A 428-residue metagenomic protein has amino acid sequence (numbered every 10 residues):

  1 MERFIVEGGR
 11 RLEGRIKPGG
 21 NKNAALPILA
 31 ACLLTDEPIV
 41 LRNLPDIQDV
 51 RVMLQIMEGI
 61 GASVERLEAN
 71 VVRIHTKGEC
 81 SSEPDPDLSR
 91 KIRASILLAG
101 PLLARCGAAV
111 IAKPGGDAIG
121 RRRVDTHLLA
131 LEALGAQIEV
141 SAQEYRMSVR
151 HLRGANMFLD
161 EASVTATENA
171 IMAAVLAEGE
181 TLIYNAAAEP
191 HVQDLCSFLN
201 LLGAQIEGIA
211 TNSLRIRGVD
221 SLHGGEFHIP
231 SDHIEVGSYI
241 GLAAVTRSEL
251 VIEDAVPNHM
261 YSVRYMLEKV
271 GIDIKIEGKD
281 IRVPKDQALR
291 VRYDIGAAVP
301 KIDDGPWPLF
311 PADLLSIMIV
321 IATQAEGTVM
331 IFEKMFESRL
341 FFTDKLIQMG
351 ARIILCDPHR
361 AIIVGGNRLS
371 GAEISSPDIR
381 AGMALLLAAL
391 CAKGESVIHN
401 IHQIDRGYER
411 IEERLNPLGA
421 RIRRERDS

Functional and structural regions predicted by a protein language model:
M1-S428: Short, structured segments at the rim of ligand-binding sites
